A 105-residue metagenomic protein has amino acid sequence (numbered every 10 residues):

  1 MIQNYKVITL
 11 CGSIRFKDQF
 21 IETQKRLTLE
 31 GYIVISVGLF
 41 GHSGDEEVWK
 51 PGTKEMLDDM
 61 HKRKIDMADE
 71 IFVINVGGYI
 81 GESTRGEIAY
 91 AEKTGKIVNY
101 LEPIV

Functional and structural regions predicted by a protein language model:
M1-V105: Conserved catalytic or regulatory cores that recognize and/or transform ribose-phosphate-containing ligands
